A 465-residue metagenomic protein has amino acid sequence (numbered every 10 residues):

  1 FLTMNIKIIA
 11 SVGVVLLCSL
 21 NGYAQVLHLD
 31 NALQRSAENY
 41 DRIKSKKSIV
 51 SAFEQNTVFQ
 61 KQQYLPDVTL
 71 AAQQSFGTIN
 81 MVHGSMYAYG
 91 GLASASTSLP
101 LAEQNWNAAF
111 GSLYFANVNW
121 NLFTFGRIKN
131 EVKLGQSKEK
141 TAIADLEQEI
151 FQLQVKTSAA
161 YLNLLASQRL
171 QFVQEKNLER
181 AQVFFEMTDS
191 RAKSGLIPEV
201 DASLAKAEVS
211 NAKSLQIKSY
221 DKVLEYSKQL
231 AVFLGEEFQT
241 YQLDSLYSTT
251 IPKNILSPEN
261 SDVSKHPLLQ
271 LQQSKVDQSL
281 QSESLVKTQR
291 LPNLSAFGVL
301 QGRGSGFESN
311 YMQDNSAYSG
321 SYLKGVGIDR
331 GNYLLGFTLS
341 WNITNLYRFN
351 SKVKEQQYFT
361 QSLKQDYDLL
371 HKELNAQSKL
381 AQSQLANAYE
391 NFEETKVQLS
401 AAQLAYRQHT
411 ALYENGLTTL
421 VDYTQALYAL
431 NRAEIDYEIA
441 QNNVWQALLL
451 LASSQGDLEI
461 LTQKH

Functional and structural regions predicted by a protein language model:
L2-T3, I9, T69, T78 (+2 more regions): Acidic, low-complexity, intrinsically disordered peripheral segments
S19-N21: N-terminal signal peptide c-region/cleavage motif recognized by signal peptidases
A24-N80, L122, E237-F238, L243-S282 (+4 more regions): Bacterial Sec-pathway N-terminal export signals of envelope proteins
V26-A159: Short flexible linkers and secondary-structure junctions
K44-S48, K61, W106-A108, L122-I150 (+5 more regions): Sec/SRP-type N-terminal targeting helices
A52, S214-E236, L399-D457: Short segments within alpha-helical structural elements
A71-N117, Y247-I251, F297-W341, H465: Small/polar, glycine/serine/threonine/aspartate-rich low-complexity segments that form flexible
Q152-P267, L430, Y437: Periplasmic alpha-helical coiled-coil/stalk elements that build and connect Gram-negative outer-membrane
